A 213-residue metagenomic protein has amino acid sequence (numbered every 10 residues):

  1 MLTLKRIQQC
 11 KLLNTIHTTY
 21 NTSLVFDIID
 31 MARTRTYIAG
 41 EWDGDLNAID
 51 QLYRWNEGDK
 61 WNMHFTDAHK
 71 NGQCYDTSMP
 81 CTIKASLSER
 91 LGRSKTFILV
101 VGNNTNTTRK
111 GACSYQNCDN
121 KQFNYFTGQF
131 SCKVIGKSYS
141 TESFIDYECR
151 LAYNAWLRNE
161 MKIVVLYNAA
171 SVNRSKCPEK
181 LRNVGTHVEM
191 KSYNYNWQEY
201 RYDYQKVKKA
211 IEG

Functional and structural regions predicted by a protein language model:
L2-L4, C10-F97, V101, K208-G213: Conserved N-terminal substructure of TIR/SEFIR domains
F26-D30, R35, Y167-G213: C-terminal interaction surface of TIR/SEFIR-family domains
D45-A48, N106-K110, S171-P178: Short catalytic/ligand-binding loop motif for oxyanion handling, primarily in non-cytosolic enzymes, centered on
Q51-R54, A112-Y115, P178-L181: Short, glycine/charged-enriched secondary-structure capping and boundary segments
I98, K162-L166: Hydrophobic/aromatic beta-strand patches that form the interior of the parallel beta-sheet core in alpha/beta enzyme
G102-N104, N168-A169: Beta-hairpin (beta-strand-turn-beta-strand) motif
T105-A155: Conserved TIR/SEFIR loop-to-helix hotspot centered on a Trp-containing motif with a nearby acidic residue
A155-I163: A short helix->loop->beta-strand "cap" motif at the edges of active sites that frequently abuts
